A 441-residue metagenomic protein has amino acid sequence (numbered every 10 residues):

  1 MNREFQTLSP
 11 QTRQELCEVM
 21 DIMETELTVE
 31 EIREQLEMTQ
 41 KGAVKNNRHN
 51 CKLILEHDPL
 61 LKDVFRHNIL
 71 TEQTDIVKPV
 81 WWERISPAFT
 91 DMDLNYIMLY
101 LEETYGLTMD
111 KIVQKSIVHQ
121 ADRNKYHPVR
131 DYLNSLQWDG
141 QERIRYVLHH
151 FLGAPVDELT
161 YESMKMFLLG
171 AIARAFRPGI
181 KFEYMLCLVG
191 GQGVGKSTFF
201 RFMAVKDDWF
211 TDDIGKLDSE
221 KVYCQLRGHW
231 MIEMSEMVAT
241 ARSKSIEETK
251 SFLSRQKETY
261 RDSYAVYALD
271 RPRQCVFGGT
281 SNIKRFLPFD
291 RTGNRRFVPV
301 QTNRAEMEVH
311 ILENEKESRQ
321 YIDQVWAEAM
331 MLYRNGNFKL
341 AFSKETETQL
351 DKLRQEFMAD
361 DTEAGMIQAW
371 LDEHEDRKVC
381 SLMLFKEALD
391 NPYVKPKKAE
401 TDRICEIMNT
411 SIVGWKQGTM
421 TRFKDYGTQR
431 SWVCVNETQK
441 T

Functional and structural regions predicted by a protein language model:
M1-E142, E158-E162, V394-K395, A399 (+3 more regions): N-terminal nucleic-acid engagement/recognition segments and initiation subdomains in replication, restriction
Q120-R227, M231, S381-L382, L389: P-loop NTPase catalytic core of nucleic-acid-dependent motor ATPases
V222-G228, D262-T280: AAA+/SF3 P-loop NTPase mechanochemical coupling elements
G228-W230, Q256, R273-V276, T292-F297: Short glycine-/polar-rich loops that comprise or flank the Walker A/P-loop and associated switch/sensor motifs
M231-L253, P288-G293: Conserved AAA+/SF3 P-loop NTPase catalytic/coupling segment centered on the Walker-B
I246-L269: Conserved catalytic/switch belt of AAA+ P-loop NTPases
F289-M307: A short helix-turn-beta junction within AAA+ P-loop NTPase domains corresponding to the substrate/partner-engaging
L340-T441: DNA transaction DNA-binding modules
